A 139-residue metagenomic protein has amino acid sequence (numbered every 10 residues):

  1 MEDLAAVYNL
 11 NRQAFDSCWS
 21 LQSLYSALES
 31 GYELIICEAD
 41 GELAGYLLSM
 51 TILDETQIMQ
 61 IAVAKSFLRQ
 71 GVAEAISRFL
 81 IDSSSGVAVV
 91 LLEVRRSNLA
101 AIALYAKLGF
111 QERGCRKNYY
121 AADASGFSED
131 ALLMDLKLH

Functional and structural regions predicted by a protein language model:
E2-L68, E74-S83, K137-H139: Acetyl-CoA-dependent GNAT
A27-L28, A100, A121-A122: Short secondary-structure capping/turn micro-motifs that flank functional sites
A64-R78, R95-A103, K107-L108, E112: Conserved glycine-rich acetyl-CoA-binding loop
S77, S84-V94: Conserved GNAT acetyl-CoA-binding A-motif
L91-E93, A106, Q111-F127: Conserved catalytic-core motifs of GNAT/GCN5-like acyltransferases
G126-H139: Terminal substrate-recognition subdomain of acyl/acetyltransferases
